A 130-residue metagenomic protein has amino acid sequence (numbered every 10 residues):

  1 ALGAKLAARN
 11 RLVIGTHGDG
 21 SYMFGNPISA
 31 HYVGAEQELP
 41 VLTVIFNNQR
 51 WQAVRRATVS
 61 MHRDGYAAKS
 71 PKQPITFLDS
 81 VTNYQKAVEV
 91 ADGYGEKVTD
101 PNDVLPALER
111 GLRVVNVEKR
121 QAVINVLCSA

Functional and structural regions predicted by a protein language model:
A1-A130: Thiamine diphosphate
